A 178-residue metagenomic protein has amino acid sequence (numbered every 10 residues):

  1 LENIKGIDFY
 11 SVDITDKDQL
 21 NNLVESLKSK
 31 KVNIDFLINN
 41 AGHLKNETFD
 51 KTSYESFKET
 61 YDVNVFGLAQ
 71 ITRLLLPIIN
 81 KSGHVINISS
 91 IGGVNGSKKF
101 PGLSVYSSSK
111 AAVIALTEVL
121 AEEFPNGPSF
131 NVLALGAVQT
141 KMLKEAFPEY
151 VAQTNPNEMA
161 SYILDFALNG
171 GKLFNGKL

Functional and structural regions predicted by a protein language model:
S11-N22, Y54: The beta1-alpha1 cofactor-binding region of Rossmann-like NAD(H)/NADP(H)-dependent oxidoreductases
K17, V65-T72, H84, V94 (+2 more regions): Conserved internal alpha-helix within the Rossmann fold of NAD(P)-dependent oxidoreductases
S29, V63-G83, A121-E122: Amphipathic alpha-helical dimer-interface segment in Rossmann-like NAD(P)H-dependent oxidoreductases
I34-G42, N64, N87, N131: Rossmann-fold scaffold of SDR-type NAD(P)-dependent oxidoreductases
H43, D50-Q70, I86, V113: Catalytic Tyr-X3-Lys loop
I86-A112, T117-E118, E122-P125, A137: Catalytic loop of short-chain dehydrogenase/reductase
I114, E123-V138, L173-L178: Conserved Rossmann-fold SDR core element
V132-L133, P148-L178: C-terminal helical subdomain
